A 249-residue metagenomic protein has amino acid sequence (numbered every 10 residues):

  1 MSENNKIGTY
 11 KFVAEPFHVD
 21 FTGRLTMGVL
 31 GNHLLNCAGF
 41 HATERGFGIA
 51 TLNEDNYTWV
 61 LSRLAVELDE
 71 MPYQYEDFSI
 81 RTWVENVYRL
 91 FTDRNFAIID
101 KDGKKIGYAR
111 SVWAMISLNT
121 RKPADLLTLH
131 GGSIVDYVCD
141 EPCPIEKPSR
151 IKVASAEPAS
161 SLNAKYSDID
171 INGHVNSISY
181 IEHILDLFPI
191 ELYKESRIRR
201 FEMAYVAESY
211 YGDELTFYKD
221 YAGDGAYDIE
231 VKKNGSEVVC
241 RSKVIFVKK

Functional and structural regions predicted by a protein language model:
M1-L61, I106-R110, S117-R197: Hot-dog-fold acyl-thioester-processing enzymes
E3-Y10, A65-S149, S209-Y211, D220-K249: HotDog/MaoC-like acyl-thioester-processing domains
N56-M71, S196-E208: Small beta-barrel nucleic-acid-binding modules, principally OB-folds
S160-V244: Acidic/His-leaning functional-site neighborhoods
